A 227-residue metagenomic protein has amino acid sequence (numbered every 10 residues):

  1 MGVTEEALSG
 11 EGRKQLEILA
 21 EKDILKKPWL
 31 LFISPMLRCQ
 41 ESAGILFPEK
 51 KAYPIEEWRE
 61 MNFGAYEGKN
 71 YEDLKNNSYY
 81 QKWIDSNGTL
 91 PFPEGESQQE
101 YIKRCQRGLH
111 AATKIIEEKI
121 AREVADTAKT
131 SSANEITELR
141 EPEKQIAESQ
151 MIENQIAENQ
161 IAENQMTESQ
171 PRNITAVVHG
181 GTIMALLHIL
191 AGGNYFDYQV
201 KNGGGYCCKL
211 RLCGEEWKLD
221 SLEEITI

Functional and structural regions predicted by a protein language model:
M1-K50: Active-site-proximal alpha-helix that buttresses catalytic centers in soluble enzyme cores
A7, L46-R107: Phosphate-handling substructures
W29, Q170-G180: Generic beta-sheet signal
I33-S34, K103, V177-V178: Short beta-strand scaffold positions
E123-A128: Short, low-complexity, charge-dense intrinsically disordered segments
I136-T137, E141-T167: Long, intrinsically disordered low-complexity tandem-repeat segments
N194-K218: Domain-level recognition of soluble alpha/beta enzyme cores, biased toward histidine phosphatases/phosphomutases
S221-I227: Short, solvent-exposed aromatic-acidic interface loops
